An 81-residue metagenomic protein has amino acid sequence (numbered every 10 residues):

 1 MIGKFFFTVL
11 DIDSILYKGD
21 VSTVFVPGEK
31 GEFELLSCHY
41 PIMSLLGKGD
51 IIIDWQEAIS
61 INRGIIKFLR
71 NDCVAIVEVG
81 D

Functional and structural regions predicted by a protein language model:
K4-D81: Compact, glycine-rich, soluble single-domain proteins
